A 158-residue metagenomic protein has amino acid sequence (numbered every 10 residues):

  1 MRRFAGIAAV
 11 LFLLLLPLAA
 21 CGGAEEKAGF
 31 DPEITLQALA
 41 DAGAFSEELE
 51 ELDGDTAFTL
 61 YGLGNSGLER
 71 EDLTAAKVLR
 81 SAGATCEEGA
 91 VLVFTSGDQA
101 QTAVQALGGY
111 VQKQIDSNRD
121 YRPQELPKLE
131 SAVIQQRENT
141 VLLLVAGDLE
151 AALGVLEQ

Functional and structural regions predicted by a protein language model:
M1-A8: Bacterial N-terminal signal peptides that target proteins for export
L16-A20: C-terminal motif of bacterial Sec signal peptides marking the signal peptidase cleavage site
G22-E25: Bacterial signal peptide processing site
E50-C86, D98, T102-A103, L129: Short, compositionally biased low-complexity segments enriched in polar/charged residues
E88-S96, T140-L144: Second-shell loop/turn segments in exported
G97-Q105, E150-L153: Short, conserved charged micro-motifs
A100-R137: Short Gly/Thr-rich strand-loop-strand
Q124-Q158: A short, solvent-exposed beta-edge/loop patch
